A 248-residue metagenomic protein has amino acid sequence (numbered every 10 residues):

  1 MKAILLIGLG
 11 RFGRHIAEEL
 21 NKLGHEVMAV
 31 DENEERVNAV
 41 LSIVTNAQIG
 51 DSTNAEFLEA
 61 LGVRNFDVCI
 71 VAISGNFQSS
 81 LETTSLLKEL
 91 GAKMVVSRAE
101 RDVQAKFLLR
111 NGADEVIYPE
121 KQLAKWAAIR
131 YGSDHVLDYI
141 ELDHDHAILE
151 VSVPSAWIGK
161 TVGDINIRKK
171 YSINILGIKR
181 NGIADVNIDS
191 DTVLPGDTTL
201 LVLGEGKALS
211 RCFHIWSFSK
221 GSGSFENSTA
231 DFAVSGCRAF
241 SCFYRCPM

Functional and structural regions predicted by a protein language model:
M1-M248: Cytosolic regulatory regions of ion transport systems
